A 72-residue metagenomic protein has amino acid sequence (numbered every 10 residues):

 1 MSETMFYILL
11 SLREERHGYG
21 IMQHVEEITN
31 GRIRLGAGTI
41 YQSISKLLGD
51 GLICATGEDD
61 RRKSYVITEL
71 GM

Functional and structural regions predicted by a protein language model:
M1-T39, D59: N-terminal helix-turn-helix DNA-binding core of bacterial DNA-binding proteins
R16, K46, R61-K63: Basic side chains
I40-L47: Basic amphipathic alpha-helical segments that dock to polyanions
G51: Glycine-centered, phosphate/nucleic-acid-interacting loop/turn motifs that mediate DNA/RNA or nucleotide
A55: Short beta-strand "wing" residues that participate in macromolecule-binding interfaces
D60-M72: Basic, amphipathic "hinge/linker" alpha-helix immediately C-terminal to the N-terminal HTH DNA-binding motif
